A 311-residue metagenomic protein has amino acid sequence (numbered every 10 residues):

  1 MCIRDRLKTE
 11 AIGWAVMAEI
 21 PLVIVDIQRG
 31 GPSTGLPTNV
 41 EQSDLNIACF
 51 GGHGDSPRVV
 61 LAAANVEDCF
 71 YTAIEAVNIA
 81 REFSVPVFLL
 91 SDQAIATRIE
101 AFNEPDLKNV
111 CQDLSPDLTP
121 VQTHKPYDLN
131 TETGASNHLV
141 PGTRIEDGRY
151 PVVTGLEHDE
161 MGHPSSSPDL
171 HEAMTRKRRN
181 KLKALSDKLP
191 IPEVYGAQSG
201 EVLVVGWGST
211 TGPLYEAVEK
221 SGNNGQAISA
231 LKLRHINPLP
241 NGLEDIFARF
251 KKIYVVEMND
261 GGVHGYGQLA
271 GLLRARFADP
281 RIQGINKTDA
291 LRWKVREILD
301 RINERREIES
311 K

Functional and structural regions predicted by a protein language model:
M1-I3: Short, small-residue-biased leader/transition segments that mark boundaries at the very start of proteins
D5, G31-P32, A96, N237: Short secondary-structure capping/turn micro-motifs that flank functional sites
L7-K8, Q28-L36, D55-A64, E257 (+1 more regions): Short beta-alpha connecting loops at secondary-structure transitions that line or flank enzyme active sites
K8-A15, A73, L214: Buried hydrophobic packing segments
I12-D55, G271-R276: Flexible glycine/proline-rich, aromatic-decorated loop/lid segments
A64-N65, G206: A generic structural signal for short
T72, V77-K311: Flexible, low-complexity linker and terminal segments
